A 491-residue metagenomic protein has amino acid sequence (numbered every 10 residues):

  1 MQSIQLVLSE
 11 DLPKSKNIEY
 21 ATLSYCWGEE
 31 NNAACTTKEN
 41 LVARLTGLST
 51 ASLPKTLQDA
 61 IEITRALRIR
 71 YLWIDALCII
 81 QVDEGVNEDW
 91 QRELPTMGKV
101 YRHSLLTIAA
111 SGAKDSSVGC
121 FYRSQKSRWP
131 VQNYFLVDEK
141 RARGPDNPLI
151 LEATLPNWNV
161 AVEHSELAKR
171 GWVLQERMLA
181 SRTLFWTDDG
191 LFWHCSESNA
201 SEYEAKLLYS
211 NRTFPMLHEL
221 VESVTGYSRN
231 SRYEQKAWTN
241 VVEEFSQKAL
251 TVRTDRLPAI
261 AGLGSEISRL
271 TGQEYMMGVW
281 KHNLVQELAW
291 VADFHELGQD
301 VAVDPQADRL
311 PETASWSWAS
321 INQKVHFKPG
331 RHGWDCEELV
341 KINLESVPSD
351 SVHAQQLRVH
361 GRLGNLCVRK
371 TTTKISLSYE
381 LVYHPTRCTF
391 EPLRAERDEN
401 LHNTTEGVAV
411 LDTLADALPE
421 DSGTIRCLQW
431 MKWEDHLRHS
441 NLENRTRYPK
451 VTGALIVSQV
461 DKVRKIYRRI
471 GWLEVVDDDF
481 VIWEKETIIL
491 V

Functional and structural regions predicted by a protein language model:
M1-L67, I80-V491: Feature captures the RNA virus RNA-dependent RNA polymerase
I69-I79: Catalytic palm active-site di-aspartate
